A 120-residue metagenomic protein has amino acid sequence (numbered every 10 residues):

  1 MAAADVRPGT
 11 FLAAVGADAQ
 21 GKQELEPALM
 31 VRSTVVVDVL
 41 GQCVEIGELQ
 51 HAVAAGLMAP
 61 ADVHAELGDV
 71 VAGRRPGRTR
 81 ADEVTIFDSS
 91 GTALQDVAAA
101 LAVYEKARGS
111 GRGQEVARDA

Functional and structural regions predicted by a protein language model:
M1-F11, L25-P27: Rossmann-fold NAD(P) dinucleotide-binding segment
A14-G16: Acidic carboxylate diad motif detector
G21-A120: Adenosine-phosphate binding glycine-rich loop
